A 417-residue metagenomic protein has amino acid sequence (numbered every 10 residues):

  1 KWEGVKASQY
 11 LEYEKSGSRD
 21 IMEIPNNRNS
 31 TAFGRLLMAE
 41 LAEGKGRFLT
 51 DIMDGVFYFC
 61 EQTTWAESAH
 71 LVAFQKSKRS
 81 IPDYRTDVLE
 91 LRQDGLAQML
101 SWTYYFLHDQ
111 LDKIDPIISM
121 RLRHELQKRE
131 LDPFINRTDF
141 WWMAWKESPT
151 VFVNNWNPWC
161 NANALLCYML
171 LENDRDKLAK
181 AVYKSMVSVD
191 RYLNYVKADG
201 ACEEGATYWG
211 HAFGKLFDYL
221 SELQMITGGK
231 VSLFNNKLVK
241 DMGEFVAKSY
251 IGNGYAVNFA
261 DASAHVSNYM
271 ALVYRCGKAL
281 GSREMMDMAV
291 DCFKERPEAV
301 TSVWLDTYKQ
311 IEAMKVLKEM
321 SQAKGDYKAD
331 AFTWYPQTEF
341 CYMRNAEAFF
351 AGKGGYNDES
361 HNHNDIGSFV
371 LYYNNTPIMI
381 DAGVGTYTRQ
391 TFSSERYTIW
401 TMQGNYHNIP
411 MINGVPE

Functional and structural regions predicted by a protein language model:
K1-E14: Low-complexity, Ser/Thr/Pro/Gly-enriched N-terminal "stalk/linker" regions
G17-S30, L41, S77-Q93, N136-P158 (+5 more regions): Solvent-exposed loop and edge beta-strand segments that line ligand/cofactor-binding and catalytic clefts
N27-A42, D54-Y58, D94-Y105: Non-membrane alpha-helical segments in proteins
E40-M53, T103-Q127, Y168-M186, L223-V239 (+1 more regions): Structural helix-adjacent loops and short alpha-helical linkers that scaffold large soluble proteins
Q62-F74: Short, flexible active-site-proximal loops enriched in glycine and acidic residues
R79-T207, D218, K309-E312, L317-D326: Active-site lining segments of carbohydrate-active enzymes
F213-M379: Carbohydrate-active enzyme catalytic cores, enriched for enzymes that act on polyanionic acidic polysaccharides
G367-E417: Active-site rim segments in enzyme catalytic domains, especially the processed small/beta chain of N-terminal
